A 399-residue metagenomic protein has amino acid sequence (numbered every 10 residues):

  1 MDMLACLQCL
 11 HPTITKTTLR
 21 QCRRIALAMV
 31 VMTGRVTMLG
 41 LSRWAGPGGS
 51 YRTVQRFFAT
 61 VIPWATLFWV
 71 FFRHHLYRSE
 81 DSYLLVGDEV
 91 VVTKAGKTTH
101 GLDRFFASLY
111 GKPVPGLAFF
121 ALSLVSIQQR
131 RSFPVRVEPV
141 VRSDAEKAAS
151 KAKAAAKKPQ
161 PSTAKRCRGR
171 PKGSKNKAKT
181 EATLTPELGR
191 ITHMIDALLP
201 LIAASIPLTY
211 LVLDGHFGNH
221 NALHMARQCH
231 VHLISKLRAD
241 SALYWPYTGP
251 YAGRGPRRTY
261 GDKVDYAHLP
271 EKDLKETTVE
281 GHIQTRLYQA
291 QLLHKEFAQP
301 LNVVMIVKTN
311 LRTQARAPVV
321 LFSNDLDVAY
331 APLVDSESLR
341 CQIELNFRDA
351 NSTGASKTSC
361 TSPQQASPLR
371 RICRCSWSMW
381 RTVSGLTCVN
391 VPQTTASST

Functional and structural regions predicted by a protein language model:
C6, L10-Q21, I25, M29-K97 (+6 more regions): Electropositive nucleic-acid engagement tracts
R23-G34, A121, R371-G385: Short, hydrophobic/amphipathic alpha-helical patches that form generic packing surfaces within helical domains
I25, V31, A317-R340: Extended, non-catalytic structural segments that build the interaction scaffolds of large macromolecular assemblies
L41, D81-A95, L122, Y210-G218 (+4 more regions): Short, conserved catalytic/metal-binding motifs centered on acidic residues
F58-P159, Q291: Active-site-proximal, Lys/Arg-enriched surface segment that forms a nucleic-acid-binding/basic interface patch
V91, V264-A267, K275, Y330-T361: Short amphipathic alpha-helical "interface-anchor" segments enriched in bulky aromatics
K165-V307: An internal, acidic/charged active-site-proximal segment that coordinates divalent cations and/or engages
S356-T399: Basic, amphipathic alpha-helical segments enriched in Lys/Arg and hydrophobic/aromatic residues
